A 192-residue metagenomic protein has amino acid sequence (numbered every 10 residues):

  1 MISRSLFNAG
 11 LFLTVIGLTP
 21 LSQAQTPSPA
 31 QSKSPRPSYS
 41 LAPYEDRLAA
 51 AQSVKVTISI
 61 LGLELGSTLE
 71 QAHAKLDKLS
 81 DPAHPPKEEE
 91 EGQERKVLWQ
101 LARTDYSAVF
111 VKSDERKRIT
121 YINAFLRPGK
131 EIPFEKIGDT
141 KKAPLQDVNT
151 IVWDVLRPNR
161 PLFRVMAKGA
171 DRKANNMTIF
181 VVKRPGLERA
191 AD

Functional and structural regions predicted by a protein language model:
M1-G10: Bacterial N-terminal signal peptides that target proteins for export
L6, S40-E45, S107-F110: Short hydrophobic/aromatic-rich motifs at helix boundaries and adjacent loops
A9-L18: Bacterial N-terminal signal peptides
L18-T26: Bacterial Sec-dependent signal peptides at the C-terminal "C-region" and cleavage site
Q25-E94, L98, E115-D192: Non-cytosolic coordination micro-motifs
V97-S113: Short, compositionally biased low-complexity segments enriched in polar/charged residues
